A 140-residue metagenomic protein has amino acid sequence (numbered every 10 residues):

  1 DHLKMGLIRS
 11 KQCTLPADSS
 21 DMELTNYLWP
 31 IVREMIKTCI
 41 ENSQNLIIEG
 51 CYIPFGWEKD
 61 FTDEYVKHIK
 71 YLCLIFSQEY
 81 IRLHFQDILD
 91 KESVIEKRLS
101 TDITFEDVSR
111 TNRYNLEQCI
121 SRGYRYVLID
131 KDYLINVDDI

Functional and structural regions predicted by a protein language model:
D1-I31: Conserved substrate/cofactor phosphate-moiety recognition/catalytic segment in nucleotide-dependent phosphotransferases
H2-M5, Y52-P54, I75-R82, Y133-L134: Conserved nucleotide-binding/hydrolysis micro-motifs of P-loop NTPases
R9-S10, K59-F61, D138-I140: Short secondary-structure transition/capping segments
K11-C13, F61-E64, Q86-L89: Short, glycine/charged-enriched secondary-structure capping and boundary segments
S20-I75: Glycine-rich phosphate-binding loop used to anchor ATP phosphates in small-molecule kinases, encompassing both
E41-Q44, K97-R98, S121-R125: Short, surface-exposed connector motifs at secondary-structure boundaries
H68-Y114: A glycine- and Lys/Arg-enriched "phosphate-lid" helix/loop adjacent to the NTP-binding pocket of small-molecule kinases
R113-I140: NTP-dependent small-molecule kinase module
